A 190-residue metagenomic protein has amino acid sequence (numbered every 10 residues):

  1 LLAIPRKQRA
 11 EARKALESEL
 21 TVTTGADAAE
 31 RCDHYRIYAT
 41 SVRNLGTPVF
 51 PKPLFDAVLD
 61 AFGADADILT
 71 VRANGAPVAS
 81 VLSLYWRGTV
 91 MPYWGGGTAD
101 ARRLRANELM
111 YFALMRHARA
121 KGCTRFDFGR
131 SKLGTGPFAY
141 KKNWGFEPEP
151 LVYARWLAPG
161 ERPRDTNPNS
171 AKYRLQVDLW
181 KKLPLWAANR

Functional and structural regions predicted by a protein language model:
L1, R87-P150: Acyl-donor binding region in acyl/amide transferases
L1-R103, M115-H117: A conserved beta-strand-loop-helix scaffold within acyl/acetyltransferase catalytic domains
I4-Q8, P53-L54, R72, W94 (+8 more regions): Solvent-exposed, flexible loop/coil residues
T21-G25, A66, M110, P150-R155: Generic preference for hydrophobic/aromatic residues in regular secondary structure cores
T23-E30, A57-F62, L104-N107, A118-A120 (+4 more regions): Low-complexity, flexible helical/coil segments
T124-R190: Active-site/acyl-donor-binding loops of N-acyltransferases
